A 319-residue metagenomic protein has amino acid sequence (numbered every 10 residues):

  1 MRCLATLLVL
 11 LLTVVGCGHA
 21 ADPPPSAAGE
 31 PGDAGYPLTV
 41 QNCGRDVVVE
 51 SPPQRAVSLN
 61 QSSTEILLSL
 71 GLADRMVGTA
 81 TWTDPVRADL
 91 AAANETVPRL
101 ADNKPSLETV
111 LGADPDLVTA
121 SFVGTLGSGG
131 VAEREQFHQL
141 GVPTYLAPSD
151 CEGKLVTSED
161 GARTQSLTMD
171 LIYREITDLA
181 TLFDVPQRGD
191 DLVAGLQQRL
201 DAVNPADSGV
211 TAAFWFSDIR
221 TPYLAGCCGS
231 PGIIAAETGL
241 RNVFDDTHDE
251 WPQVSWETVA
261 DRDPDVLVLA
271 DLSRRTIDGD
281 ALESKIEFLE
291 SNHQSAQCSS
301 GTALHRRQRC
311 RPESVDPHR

Functional and structural regions predicted by a protein language model:
R2-L10, V15-T64, L171, D178-W215: Bacterial Sec-exported substrate-binding components of ABC uptake systems
N42-G44, P98-E108, S128, T247-S255: Short helix-initiation/N-cap motifs at beta->coil->alpha
D46, E133-D218, T302-R319: Extracytoplasmic substrate-binding proteins
R55-A113, L117-L126: A short, structured surface patch at a secondary-structure boundary
S63-I66, L72, S106, G129-E133 (+7 more regions): Stable alpha-helical elements in mature extracytoplasmic
D84-P85, L224-P252: Alpha-helical, coiled-coil/dimerization segments enriched in small aliphatic residues
L107-A120, W256, A260-L272: Proline-aspartate-enriched helix->loop->beta-strand connector
T125-H138, L269-F288: A ligand-binding cleft/hinge motif common to bilobed small-molecule-binding domains
